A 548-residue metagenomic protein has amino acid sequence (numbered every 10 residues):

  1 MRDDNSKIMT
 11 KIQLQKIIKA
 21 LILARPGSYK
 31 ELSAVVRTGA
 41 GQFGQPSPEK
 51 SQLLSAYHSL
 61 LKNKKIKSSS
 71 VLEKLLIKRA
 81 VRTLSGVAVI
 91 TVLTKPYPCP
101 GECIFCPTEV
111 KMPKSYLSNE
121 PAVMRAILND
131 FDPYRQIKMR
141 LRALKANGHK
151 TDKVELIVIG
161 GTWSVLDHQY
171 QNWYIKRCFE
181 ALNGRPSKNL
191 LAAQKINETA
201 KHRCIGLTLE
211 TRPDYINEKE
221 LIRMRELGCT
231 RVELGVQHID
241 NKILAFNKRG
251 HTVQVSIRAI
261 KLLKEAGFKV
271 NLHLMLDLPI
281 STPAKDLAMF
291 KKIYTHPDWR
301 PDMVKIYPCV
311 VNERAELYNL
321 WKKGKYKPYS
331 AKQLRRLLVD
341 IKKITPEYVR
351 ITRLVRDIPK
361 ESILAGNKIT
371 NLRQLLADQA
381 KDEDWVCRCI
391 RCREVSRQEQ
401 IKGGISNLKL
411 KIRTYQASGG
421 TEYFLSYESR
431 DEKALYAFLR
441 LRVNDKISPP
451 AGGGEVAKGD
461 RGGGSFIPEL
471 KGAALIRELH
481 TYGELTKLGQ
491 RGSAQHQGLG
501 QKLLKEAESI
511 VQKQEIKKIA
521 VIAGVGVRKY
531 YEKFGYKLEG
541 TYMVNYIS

Functional and structural regions predicted by a protein language model:
D4-N5, D460: Intrinsic-disorder-associated, low-complexity terminal segments enriched in Asp/Asn/His/Tyr and depleted of Lys/Arg
N5-Q136, R140-P186, E347: Flexible, acidic/Gly-rich N-terminal and inter-domain linker regions that tether and position cofactor-handling modules
N119-R135, L156, G160-N271, M275-K332 (+2 more regions): Conserved non-cysteine loop/helix-boundary elements of the Radical SAM core domain that shape
T352-I447, F466-A474, H480-Y482, T486-L488 (+2 more regions): Non-catalytic substrate-recognition and accessory regions of acyl/acetyltransferase enzymes
G452-E455, G459: Glycine-biased, low-complexity coil/linker segments
G492-V511: Conserved acetyl-CoA-binding loop-helix of GNAT-fold acetyltransferases
S509-A523: Conserved GNAT acetyl-CoA-binding A-motif
A523-Y542: Conserved active-site alpha-helix within GNAT-family acetyltransferase domains
